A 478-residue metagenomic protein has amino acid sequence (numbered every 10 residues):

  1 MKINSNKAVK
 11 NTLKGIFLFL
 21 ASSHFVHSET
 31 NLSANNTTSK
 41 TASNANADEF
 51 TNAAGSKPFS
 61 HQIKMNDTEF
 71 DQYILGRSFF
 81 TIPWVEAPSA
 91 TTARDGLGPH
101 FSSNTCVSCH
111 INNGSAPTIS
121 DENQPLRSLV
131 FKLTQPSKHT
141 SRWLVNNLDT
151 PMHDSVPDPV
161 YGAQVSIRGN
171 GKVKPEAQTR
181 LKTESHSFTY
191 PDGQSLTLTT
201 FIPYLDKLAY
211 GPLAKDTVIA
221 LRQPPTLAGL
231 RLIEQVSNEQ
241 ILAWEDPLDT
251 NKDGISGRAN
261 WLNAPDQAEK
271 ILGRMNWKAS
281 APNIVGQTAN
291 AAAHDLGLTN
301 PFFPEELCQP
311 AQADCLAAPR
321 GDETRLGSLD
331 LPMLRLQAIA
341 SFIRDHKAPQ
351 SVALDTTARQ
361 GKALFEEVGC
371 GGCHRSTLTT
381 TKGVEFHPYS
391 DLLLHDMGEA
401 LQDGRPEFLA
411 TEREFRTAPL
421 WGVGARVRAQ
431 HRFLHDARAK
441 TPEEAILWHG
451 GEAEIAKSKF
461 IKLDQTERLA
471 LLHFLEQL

Functional and structural regions predicted by a protein language model:
I3-I16: Bacterial N-terminal signal peptides that target proteins for export
K14-H24: Bacterial N-terminal signal peptides
S28-L478: Periplasmic c-type cytochrome electron-transfer domains
